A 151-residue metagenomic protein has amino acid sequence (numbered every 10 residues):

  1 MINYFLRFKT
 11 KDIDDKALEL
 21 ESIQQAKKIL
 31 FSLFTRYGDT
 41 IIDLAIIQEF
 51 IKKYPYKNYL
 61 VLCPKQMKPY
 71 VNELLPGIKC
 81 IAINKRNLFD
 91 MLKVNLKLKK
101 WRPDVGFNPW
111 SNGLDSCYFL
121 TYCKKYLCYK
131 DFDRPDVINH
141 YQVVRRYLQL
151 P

Functional and structural regions predicted by a protein language model:
M1-P151: Catalytic machinery of carbohydrate-active enzymes, primarily nucleotide-sugar-dependent glycosyltransferases
